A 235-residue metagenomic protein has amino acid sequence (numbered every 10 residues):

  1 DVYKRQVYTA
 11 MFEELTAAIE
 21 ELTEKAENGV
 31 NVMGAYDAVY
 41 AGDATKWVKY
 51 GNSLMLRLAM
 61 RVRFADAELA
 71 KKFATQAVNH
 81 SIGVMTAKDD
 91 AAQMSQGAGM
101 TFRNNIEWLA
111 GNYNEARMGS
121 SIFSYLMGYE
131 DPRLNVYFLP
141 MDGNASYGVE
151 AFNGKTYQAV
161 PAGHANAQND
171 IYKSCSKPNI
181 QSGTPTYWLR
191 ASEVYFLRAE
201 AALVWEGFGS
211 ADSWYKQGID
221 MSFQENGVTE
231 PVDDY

Functional and structural regions predicted by a protein language model:
D1-E230: Structured, solvent-exposed acidic/aromatic patches
